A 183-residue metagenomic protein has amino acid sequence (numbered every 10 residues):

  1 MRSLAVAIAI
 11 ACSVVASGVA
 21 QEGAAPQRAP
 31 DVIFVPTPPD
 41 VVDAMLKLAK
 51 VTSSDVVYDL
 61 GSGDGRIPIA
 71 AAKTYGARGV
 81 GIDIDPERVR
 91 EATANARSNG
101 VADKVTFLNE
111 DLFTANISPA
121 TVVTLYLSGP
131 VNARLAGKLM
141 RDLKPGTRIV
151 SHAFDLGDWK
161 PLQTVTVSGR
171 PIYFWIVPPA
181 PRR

Functional and structural regions predicted by a protein language model:
A5-V15: Bacterial N-terminal signal peptides
Q21-T52: Class I SAM-dependent transferase core
S54-G63: Conserved class I S-adenosyl-L-methionine
G65-I69: Glycine-rich SAM-binding Motif I of class I
R78-D83: Conserved SAM-binding motif I beta-strand of class I
P86-P119: S-adenosyl-L-methionine
I117-R134: A short SAM/SAH-binding and catalytic strip from SAM-dependent methyltransferases
P130-R183: C-terminal substrate-binding/active-site "lid" region of AdoMet-derived donor-dependent transferases
